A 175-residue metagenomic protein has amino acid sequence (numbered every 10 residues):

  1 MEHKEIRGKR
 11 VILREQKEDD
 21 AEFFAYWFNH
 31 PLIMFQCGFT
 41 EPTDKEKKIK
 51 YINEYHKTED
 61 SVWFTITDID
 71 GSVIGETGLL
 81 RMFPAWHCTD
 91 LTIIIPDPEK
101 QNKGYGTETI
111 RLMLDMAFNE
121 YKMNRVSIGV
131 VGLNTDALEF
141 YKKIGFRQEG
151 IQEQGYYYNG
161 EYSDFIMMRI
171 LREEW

Functional and structural regions predicted by a protein language model:
M1-E2, E161-W175: Terminal substrate-recognition subdomain of acyl/acetyltransferases
M1-K50, E174: A short, well-structured alpha-helix characteristic of acyl/acetyltransferase catalytic modules
E41-E99, L171-E174: Acetyl-CoA-dependent GNAT
S72-G75, D136, Y162: Glycine-rich acetyl-CoA-binding "A-motif" of GNAT/NAT acetyltransferases
N102-M116, E139-K143: Conserved acetyl-CoA-binding loop-helix of GNAT-fold acetyltransferases
N119-G129: Conserved GNAT acetyl-CoA-binding A-motif
I128-L138, G155-N159: Conserved beta-strand-loop-alpha-helix junction that forms the acyl-donor binding cleft
Y141, F146, M168: Conserved active-site tyrosine of GNAT-family acetyltransferases
